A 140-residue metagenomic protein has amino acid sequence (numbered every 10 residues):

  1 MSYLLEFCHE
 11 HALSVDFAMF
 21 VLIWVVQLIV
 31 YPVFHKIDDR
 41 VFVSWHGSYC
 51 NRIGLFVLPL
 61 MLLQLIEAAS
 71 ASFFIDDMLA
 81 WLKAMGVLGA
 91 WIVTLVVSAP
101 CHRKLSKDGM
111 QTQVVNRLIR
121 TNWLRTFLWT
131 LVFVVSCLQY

Functional and structural regions predicted by a protein language model:
Y3-L63, S106-N116: Interfacial loop at the N-terminal end of multi-pass membrane proteins
A12, K83, V87, N122-R125: Residue-level recognition of transmembrane alpha-helices in multi-pass small-molecule transporters/permeases
F20-Q27, A90-S98: Alpha-helical transmembrane segments
Y31, H35, F73-D77, A99-R103 (+1 more regions): Transmembrane helix-loop junctions in multipass membrane proteins, especially transporters and channels
V57-A71, R125-V134: Core segments of transmembrane alpha-helices that mediate helix-helix packing or line hydrophobic substrate/ligand
F74-V97: Short alpha-helical packing/oligomerization segments
P100-F127: Interfacial loop-to-transmembrane junctions
S136-Y140: Juxtamembrane boundary at the C-terminal end of a transmembrane helix
